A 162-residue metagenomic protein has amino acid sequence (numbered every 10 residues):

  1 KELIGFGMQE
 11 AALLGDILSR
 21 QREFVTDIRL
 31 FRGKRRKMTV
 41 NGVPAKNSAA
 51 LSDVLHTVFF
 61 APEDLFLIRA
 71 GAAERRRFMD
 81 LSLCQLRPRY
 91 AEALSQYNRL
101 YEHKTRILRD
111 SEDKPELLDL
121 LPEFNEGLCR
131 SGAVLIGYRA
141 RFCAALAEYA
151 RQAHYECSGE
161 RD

Functional and structural regions predicted by a protein language model:
E2-I68, A72-E74, D80-L86, Y90 (+1 more regions): Nucleotide-state sensing region of NTPase/ATPase domains
F66-G159: An accessory alpha-helical subdomain
D162: Short, hydrophobic-rich beta-strand element in sensory/regulatory alpha-beta domains
